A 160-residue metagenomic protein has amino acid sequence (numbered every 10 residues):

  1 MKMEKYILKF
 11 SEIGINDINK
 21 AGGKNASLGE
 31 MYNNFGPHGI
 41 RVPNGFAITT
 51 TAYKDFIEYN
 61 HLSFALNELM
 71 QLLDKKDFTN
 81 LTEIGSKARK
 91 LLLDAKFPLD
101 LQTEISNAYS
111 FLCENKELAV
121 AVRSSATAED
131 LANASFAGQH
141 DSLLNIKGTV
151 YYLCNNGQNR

Functional and structural regions predicted by a protein language model:
M1-R160: N-terminal beta-alpha lobe that positions the nucleotide/phosphoryl donor in ATP/NTP-coupled carboxylate activation
